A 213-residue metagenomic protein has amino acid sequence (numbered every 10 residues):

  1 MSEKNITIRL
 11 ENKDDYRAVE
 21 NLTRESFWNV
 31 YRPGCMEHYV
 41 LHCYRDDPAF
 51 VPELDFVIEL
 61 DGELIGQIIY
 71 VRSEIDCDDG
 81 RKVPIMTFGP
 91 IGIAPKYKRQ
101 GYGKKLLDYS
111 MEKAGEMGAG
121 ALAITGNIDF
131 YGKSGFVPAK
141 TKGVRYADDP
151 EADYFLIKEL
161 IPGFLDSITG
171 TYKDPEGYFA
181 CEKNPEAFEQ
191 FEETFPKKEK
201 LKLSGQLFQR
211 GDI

Functional and structural regions predicted by a protein language model:
M1-D14, N21: Conserved N-terminal entry element of GNAT/NAT acetyltransferase domains
E20-T23, F27-I69, E74: Active-site rim helix/loop that mediates acceptor-substrate recognition in acyltransferases
L54, I58, G89-G92, A119-N127: Internal, conserved structured core segments that host functional sites
E63, R81, A94-K105, M117 (+1 more regions): Conserved glycine-rich acetyl-CoA-binding loop
S73-F88, K98: A conserved beta-turn-beta hairpin within the catalytic core of GNAT-like acetyltransferases that forms part
F88, I93, R99-E112, I124: Conserved acetyl-CoA-binding loop-helix of GNAT-fold acetyltransferases
E116-A119, G126-P150: Conserved active-site alpha-helix within GNAT-family acetyltransferase domains
F164-I213: Acidic/histidine-enriched, glycine/proline-rich intrinsically disordered or flexible terminal extensions
